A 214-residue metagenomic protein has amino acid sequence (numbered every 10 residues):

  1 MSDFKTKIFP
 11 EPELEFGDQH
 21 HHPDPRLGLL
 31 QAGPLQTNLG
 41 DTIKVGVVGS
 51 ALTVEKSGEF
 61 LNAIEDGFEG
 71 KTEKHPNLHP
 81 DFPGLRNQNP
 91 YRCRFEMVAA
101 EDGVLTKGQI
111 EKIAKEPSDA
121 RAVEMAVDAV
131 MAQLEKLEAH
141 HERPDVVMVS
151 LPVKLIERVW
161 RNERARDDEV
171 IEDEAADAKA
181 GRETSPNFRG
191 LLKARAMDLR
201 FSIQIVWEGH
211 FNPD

Functional and structural regions predicted by a protein language model:
M1-D214: Long, low-complexity, intrinsically disordered terminal regions
